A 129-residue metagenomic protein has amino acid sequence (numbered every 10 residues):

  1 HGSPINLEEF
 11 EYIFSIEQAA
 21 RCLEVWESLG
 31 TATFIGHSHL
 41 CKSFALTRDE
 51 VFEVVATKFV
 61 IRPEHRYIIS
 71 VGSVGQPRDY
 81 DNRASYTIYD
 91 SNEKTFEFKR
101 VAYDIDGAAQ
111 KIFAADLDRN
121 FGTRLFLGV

Functional and structural regions predicted by a protein language model:
H1-F34, S38-E50: Conserved catalytic scaffold of divalent metal-dependent phosphoesterases
R48-V129: Acidic, His/Gly-rich catalytic cores of divalent-metal-dependent hydrolytic chemistry
